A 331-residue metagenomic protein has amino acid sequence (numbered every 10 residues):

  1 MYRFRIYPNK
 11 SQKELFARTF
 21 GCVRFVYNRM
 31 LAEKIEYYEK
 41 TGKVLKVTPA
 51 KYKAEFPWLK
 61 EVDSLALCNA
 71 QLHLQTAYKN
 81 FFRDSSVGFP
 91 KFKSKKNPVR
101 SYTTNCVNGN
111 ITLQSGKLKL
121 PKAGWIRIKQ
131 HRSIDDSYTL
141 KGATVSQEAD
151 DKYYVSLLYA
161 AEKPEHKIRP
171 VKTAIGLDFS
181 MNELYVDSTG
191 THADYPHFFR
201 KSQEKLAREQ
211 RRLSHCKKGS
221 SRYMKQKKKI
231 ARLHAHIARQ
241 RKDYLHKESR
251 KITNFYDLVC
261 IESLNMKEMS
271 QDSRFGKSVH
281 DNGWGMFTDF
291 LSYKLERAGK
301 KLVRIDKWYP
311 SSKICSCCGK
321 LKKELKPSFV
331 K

Functional and structural regions predicted by a protein language model:
M1-K331: Nucleic-acid substrate recognition interfaces
